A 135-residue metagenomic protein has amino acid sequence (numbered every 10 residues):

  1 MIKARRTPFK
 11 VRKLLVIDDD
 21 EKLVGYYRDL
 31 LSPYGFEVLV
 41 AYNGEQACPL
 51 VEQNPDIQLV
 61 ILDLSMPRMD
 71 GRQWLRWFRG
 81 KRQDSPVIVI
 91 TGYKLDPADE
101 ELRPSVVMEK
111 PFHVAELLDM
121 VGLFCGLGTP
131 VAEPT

Functional and structural regions predicted by a protein language model:
M1-L15, R76, H113-T135: Non-catalytic signal-transmission and effector/linker regions of two-component phosphorelay proteins
G25-P33: Charged docking surfaces used in two-component/phosphorelay signaling
V40-P49, G71: Helix N-cap/capping motif at the beta->alpha junctions
P49, R72-D84: Short amphipathic alpha-helix used as the core "switch/output" element in two-component signaling
D63: Active-site residues of response regulator receiver
M66: Receiver (REC) domain active-site loop signature in two-component systems and cognate sites in sensor histidine kinases
I90-T91: Hydrophobic/aromatic residues positioned on beta-strands within the core alpha/beta folds
K110: A Lys-centered signature of the CheY-like receiver
